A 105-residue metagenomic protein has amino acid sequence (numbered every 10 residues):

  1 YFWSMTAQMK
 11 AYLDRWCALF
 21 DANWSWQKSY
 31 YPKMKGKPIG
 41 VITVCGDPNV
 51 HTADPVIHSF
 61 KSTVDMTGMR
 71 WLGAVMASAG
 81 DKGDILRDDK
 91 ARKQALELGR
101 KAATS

Functional and structural regions predicted by a protein language model:
Y1-D65: Helix-loop-strand module that forms the ligand-binding subsite of alpha/beta enzymes
V50-S105: Glycine-rich phosphate/pyrophosphate-binding loop and the adjoining helix
